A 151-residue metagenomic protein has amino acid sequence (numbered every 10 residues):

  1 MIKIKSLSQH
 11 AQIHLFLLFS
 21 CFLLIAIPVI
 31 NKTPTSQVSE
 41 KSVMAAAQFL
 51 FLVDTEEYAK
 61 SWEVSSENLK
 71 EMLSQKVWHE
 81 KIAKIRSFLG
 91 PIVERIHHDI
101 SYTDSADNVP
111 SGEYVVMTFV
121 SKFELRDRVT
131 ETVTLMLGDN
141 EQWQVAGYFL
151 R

Functional and structural regions predicted by a protein language model:
M1-I2, L7-H14, K84-L89, M117-D139: Contiguous hydrophobic segments
I2-E57: Short, low-complexity N-terminal intrinsically disordered segments enriched in polar/charged residues
K32-S36, A47-Q48, S65-K70, V120-K122: Second-shell loop/turn segments in exported
M44, A59-E113: Short solvent-exposed beta->alpha transition segments
E57, W62, S66, M136 (+1 more regions): Preference for short coil/turn "hinge" residues that link or interrupt alpha-helices
I100-R151: Exposed beta-sheet edge and beta->alpha loop/turn motif
